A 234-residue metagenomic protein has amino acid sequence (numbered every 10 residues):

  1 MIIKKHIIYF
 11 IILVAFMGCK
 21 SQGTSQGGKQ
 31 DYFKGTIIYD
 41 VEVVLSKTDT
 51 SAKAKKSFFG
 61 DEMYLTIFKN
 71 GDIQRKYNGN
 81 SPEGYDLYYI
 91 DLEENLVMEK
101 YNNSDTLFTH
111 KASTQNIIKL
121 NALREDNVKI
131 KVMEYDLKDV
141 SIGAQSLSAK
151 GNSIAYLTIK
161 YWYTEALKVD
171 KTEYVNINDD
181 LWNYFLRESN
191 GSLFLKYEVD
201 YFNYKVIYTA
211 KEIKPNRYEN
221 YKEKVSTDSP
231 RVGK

Functional and structural regions predicted by a protein language model:
K4-F10: Sec-dependent signal peptide recognition, specifically the positively charged N-region followed immediately by
F10-L13, L65: A generic signature of intrinsically disordered, low-complexity regions enriched in glycine/proline and charged/polar
A15-G18: C-terminal motif of bacterial Sec signal peptides marking the signal peptidase cleavage site
S21-K234: Extended soluble regions of mature proteins
